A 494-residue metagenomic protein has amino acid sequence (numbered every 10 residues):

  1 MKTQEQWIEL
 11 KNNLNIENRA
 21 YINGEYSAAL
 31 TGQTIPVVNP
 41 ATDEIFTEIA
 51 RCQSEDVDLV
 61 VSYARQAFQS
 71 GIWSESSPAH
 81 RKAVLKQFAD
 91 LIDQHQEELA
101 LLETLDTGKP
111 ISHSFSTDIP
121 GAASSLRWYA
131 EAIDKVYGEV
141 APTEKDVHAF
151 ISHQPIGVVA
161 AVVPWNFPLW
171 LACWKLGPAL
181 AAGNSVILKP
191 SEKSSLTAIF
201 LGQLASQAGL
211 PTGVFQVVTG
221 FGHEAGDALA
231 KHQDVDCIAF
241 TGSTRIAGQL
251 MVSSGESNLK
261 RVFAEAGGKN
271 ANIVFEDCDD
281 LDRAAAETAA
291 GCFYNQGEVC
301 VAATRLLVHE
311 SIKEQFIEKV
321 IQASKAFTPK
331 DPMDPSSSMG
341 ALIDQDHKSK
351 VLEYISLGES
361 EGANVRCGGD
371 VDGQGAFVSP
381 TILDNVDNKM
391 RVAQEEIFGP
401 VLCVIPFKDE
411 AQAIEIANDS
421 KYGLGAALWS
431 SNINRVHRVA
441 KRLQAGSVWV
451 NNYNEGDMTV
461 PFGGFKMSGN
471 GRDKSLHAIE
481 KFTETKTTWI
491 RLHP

Functional and structural regions predicted by a protein language model:
M1-A41, A67: Hydrophobic face of amphipathic alpha-helices that form TPR/SEL1-like repeat modules and related alpha-solenoid
T42-T47, V235, T328, I355 (+3 more regions): Conserved C-terminal structural/oligomerization subdomain of aldehyde/semialdehyde dehydrogenase
D43, R81, E103, L126 (+9 more regions): Residue-level signal for inorganic ion chemistry
I45-C52, Q69-W73, A161, N272-E276 (+5 more regions): Short, well-ordered beta-strand elements within core beta-sheets of diverse protein domains
F46-V136: Glycine-rich loop-to-alpha-helix module at the N-terminal edge of alpha/beta enzyme cores
Y137-R283, F407: Rossmann-like NAD(P) dinucleotide-binding subdomain of oxidoreductase/dehydrogenase enzymes
S185-I187, V365, S447: A short hydrophobic/small-residue beta-strand
L204, C237, R245-D387, V450: ALDH superfamily catalytic-core signature
